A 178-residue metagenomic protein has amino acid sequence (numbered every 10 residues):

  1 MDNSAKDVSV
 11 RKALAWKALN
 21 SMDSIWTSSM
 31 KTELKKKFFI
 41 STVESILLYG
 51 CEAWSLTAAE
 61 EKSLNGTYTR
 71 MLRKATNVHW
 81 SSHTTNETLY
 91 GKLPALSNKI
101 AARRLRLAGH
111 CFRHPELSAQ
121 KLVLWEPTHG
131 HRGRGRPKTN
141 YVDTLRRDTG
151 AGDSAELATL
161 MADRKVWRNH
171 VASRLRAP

Functional and structural regions predicted by a protein language model:
M1-P178: Short linear motifs embedded in intrinsically disordered, charge-biased segments
